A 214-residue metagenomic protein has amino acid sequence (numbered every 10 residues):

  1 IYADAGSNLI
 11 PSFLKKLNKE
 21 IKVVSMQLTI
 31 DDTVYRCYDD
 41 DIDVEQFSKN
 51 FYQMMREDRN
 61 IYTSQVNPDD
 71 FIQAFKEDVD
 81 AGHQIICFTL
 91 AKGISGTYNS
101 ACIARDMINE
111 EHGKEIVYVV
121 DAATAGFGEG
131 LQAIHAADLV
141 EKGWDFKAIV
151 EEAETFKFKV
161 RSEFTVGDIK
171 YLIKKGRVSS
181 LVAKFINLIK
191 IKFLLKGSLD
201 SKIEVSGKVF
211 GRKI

Functional and structural regions predicted by a protein language model:
I1, T89-T97, R177: An N-terminal domain-start capping segment
I1-Y2, Y62, C87, V119: Short catalytic-loop micro-motif centered on adjacent basic/acidic residues
Y2-D70: N-terminal glycine-rich anion-binding loop in soluble enzyme alpha/beta folds
G6-K22, Q27-T33, T97, A101-D106 (+4 more regions): Mixed-charge interfacial surface used for oligomerization/domain docking and macromolecular partner engagement
M54-M55, V79, V140, I173: Hydrophobic residues in alpha-helical segments
R56-A91, N99, I103, V150: Glycine-rich phosphate- or other oxyanion-binding loops that anchor nucleotides, phosphorylated ligands
Q84-K92, Y118-D121, H135: Short glycine-rich or small-residue beta-strand-to-loop segments that form or flank ligand, phosphate, metal/Fe-S
